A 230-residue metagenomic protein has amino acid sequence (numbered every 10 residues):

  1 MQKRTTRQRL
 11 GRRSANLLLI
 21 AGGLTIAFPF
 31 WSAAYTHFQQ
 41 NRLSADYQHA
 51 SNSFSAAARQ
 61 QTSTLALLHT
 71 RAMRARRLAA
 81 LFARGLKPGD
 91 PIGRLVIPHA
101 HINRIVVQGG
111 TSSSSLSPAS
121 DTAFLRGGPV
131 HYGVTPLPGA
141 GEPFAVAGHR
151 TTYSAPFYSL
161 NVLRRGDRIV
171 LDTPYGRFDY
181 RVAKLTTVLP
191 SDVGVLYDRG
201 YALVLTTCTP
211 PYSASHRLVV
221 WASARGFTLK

Functional and structural regions predicted by a protein language model:
M1-T6: Juxtamembrane low-complexity tails/linkers enriched in Ser/Thr-Pro and polybasic
R7-K230: Solvent-exposed, non-transmembrane regions of membrane-associated and secreted proteins
